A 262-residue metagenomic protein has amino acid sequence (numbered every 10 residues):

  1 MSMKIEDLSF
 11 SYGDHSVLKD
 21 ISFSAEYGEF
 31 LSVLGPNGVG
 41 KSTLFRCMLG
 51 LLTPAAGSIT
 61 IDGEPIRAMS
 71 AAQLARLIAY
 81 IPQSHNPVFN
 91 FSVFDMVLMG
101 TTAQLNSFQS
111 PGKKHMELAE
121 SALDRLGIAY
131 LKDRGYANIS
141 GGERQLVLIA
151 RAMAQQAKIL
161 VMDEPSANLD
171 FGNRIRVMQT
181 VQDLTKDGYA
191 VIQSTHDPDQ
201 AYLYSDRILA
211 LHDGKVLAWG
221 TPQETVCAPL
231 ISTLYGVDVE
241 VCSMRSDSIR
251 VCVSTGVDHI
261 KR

Functional and structural regions predicted by a protein language model:
L34-P36: The feature captures the beta-strand-to-loop junction immediately N-terminal to the Walker
L49: Helix-to-loop junction immediately C-terminal to a conserved catalytic motif
G57-P65, L74: Conserved ABC transporter NBD signature motif
G135-I139, E143: Conserved ABC ATPase signature
L160-D163: Catalytic Walker B motif of ABC-type/P-loop ATPase nucleotide-binding domains
L234-R262: ABC ATPase nucleotide-binding domains
